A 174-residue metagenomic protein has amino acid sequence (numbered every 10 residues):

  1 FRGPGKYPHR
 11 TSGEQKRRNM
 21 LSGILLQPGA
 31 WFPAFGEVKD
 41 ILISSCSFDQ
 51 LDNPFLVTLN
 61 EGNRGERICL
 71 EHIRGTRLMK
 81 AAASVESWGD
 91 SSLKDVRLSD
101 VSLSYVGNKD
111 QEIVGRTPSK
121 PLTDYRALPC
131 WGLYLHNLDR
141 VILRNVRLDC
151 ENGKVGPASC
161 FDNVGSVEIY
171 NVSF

Functional and structural regions predicted by a protein language model:
F1-F174: Extracellular/periplasmic carbohydrate-active domains that bind, remodel, or depolymerize complex polysaccharides
